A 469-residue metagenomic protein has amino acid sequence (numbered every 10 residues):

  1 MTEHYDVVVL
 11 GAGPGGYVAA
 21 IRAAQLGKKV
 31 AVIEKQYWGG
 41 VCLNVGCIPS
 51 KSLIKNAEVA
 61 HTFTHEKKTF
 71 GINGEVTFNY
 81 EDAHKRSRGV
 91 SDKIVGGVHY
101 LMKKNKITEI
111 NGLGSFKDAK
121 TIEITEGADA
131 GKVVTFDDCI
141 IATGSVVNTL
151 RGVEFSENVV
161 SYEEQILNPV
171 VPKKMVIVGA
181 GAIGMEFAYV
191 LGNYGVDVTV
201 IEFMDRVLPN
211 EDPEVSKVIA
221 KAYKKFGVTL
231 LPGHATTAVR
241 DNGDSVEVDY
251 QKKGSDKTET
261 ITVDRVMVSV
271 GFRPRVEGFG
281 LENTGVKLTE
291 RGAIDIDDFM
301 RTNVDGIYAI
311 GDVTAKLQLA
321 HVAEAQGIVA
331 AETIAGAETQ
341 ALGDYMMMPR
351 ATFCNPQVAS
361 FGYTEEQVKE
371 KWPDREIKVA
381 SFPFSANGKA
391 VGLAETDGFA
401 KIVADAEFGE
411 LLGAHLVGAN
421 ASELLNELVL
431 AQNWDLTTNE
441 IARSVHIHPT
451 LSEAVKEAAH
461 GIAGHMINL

Functional and structural regions predicted by a protein language model:
T2-G13, V171-G181: Beta1/beta-strand and adjacent pyrophosphate-binding region of the FAD-binding site in flavoprotein oxidoreductases
T2-Y5, I21-K28, I33-V171, T199 (+7 more regions): Glycine-rich flavin
V8-L10, G114, V133-G144, I177-V178 (+3 more regions): Short hydrophobic core segments
L10-G15, A19-Q36, V41, I48 (+3 more regions): Flexible, glycine-rich terminal cap/loop adjacent to redox cofactors in electron-transfer oxidoreductases
G16, G181-G184, A323: Catalytic nucleophile loop
C47, I141-D197, I201, F226-L230 (+3 more regions): Glycine-rich dinucleotide-binding loop and its adjacent helix/turn
S156-P172, T260-E338: FAD-site-proximal beta/loop scaffold in flavoenzymes
E211, V215-V218, I310-K369, H448-L469: A conserved FAD-binding loop/helix module that cradles the flavin
